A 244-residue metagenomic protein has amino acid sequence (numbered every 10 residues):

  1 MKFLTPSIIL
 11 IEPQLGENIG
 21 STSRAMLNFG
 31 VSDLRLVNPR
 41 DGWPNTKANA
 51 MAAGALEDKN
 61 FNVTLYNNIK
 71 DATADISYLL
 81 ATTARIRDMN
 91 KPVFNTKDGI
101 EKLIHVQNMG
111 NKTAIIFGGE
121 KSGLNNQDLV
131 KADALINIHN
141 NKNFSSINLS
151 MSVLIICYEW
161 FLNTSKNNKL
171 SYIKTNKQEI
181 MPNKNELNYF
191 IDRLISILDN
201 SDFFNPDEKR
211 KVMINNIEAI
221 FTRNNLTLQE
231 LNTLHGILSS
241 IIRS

Functional and structural regions predicted by a protein language model:
M1-S244: Post-transcriptional modification and biogenesis factors for structured RNAs of the translation apparatus
